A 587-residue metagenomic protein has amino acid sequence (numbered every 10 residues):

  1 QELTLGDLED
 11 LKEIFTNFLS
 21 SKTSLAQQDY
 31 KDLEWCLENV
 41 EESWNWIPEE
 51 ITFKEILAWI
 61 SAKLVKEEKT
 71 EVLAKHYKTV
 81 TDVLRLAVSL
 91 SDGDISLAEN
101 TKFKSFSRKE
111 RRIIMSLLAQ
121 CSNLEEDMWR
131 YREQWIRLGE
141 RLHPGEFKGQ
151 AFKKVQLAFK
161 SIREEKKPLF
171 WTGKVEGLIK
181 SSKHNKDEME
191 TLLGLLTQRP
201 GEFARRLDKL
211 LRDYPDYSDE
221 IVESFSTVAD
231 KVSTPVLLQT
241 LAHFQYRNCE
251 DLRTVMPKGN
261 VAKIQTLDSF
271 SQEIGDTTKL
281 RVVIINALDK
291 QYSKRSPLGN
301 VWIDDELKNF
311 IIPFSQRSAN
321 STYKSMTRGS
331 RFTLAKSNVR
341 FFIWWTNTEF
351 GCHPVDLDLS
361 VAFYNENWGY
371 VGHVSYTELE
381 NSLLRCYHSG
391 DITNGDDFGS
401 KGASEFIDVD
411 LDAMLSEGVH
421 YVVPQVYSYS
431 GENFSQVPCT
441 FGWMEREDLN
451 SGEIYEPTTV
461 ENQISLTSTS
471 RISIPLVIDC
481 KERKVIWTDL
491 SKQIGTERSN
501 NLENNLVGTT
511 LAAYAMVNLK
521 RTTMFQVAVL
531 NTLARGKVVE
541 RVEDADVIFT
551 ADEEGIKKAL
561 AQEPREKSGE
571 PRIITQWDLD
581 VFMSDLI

Functional and structural regions predicted by a protein language model:
Q1-I587: Intrinsic-disorder/low-complexity signal
